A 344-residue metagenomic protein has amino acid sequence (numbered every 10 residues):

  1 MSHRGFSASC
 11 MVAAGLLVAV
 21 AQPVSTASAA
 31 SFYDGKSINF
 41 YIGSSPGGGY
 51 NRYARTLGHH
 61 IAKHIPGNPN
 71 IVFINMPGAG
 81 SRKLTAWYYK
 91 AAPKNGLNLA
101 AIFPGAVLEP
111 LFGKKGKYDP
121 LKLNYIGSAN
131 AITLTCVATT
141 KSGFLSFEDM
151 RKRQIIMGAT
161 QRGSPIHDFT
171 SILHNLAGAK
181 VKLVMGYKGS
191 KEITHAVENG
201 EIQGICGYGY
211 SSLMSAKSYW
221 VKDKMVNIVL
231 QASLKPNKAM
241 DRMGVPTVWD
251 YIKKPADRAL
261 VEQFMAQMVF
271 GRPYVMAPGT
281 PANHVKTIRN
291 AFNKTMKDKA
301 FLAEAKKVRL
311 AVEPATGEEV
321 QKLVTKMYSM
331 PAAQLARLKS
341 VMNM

Functional and structural regions predicted by a protein language model:
M1-F6: N-terminal secretory signal peptides that target proteins for export/translocation
S9-Q22: Bacterial N-terminal signal peptides
A27-Y125, Q154, I166, N175-Y219 (+4 more regions): N-terminal (or domain-start) structured segment
S45-G47, P104, L134, T139-F144 (+5 more regions): Short coil/turn segments
V107-K114, S128-S142, S171-L176, V269-V275: Periplasmic solute-binding protein
L121-Q161, A177: A conserved helix-loop-strand patch within extracytoplasmic ligand-binding domains of the periplasmic binding
A131, S215-M296: C-terminal lobe and pocket-closing loops of periplasmic/extracytoplasmic Venus-flytrap solute-binding proteins
A232-K238, V248, N293, L302-V324: Mature extracytoplasmic/periplasmic domains
